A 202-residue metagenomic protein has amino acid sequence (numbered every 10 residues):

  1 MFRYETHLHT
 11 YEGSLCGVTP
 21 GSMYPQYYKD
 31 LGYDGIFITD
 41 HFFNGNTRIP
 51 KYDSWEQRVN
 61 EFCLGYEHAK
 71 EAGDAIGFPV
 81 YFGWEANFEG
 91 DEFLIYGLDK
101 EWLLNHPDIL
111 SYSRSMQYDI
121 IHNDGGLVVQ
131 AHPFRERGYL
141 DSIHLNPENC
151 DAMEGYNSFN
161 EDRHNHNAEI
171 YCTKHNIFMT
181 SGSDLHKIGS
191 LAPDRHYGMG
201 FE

Functional and structural regions predicted by a protein language model:
M1-N87, E148, K187-G189: An N-terminally biased module of ancient metal coordination in phosphate/nucleic-acid-related enzymes
M1-T6, T10, S14, P20-Q26 (+2 more regions): Charged catalytic cores and adjacent phosphate/nucleic-acid-binding surfaces used for phosphate/nucleic-acid chemistry
R3, K29, K70-D74, S115-V129 (+1 more regions): Surface-exposed amphipathic alpha-helices with a cationic face
F37-I38, V129-Q130, E154: Conserved beta-strand positions in the central sheet of alpha/beta enzyme cores
H41, P133, S158: Flexible loop residues that form catalytic and substrate-binding hotspots at small-molecule/glycan-binding clefts
G83, A131, G182-S183: Generic beta-sheet signal
E92-G125: Binuclear metal-dependent hydrolase catalytic cores centered on His/Asp/Glu-rich metal-binding motifs
